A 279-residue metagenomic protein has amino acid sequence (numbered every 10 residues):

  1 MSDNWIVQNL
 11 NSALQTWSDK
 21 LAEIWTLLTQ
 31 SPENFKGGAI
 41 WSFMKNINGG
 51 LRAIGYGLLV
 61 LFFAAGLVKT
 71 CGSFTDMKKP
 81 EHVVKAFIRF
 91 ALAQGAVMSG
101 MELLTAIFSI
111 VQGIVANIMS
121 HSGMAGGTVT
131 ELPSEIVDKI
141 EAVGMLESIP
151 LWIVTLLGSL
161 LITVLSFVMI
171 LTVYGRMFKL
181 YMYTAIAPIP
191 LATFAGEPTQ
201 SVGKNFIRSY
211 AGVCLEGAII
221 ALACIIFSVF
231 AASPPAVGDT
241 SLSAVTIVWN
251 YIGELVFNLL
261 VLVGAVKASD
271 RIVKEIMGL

Functional and structural regions predicted by a protein language model:
M1-L10, P80-E102, G203-C214, S269: Alpha-helical transmembrane segments and their helix-start/interface "positive-inside/aromatic belt" motifs in integral
M1-L58: Binding/recognition "hotspot" determinant
M44-R52, V84-I88, L92, E141-M145 (+4 more regions): Alpha-helical membrane-interface segments at transmembrane helix boundaries
I47-I54, F90-Q94, L171-Y174, Y181 (+2 more regions): Loop-to-transmembrane-helix entry motif
A53-A65, L157, L161-T163, L180: Hydrophobic alpha-helical transmembrane segments
L58-Q94, I186-Q200: Hydrophobic transmembrane alpha-helix segments characteristic of membrane transport and insertion machinery
A93-I186, I220, C224-G278: Non-cytosolic segments of integral membrane proteins
L191-R208, I272-I276: Alpha-helical transmembrane segments
